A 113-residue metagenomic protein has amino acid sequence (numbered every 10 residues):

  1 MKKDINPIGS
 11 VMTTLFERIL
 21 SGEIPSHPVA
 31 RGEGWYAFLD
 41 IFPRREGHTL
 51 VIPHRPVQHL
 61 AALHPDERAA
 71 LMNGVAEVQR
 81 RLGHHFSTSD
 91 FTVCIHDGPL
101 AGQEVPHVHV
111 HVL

Functional and structural regions predicted by a protein language model:
K2-L113: HIT superfamily nucleotide-processing domains
